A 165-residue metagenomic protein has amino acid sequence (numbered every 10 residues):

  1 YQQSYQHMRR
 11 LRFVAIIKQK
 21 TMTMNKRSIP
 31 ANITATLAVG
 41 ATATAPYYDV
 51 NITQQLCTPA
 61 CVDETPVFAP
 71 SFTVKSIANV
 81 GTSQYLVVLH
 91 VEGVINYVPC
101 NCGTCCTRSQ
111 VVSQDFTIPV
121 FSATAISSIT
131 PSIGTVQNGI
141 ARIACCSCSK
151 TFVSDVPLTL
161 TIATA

Functional and structural regions predicted by a protein language model:
Y1-A165: Viral structural modules
